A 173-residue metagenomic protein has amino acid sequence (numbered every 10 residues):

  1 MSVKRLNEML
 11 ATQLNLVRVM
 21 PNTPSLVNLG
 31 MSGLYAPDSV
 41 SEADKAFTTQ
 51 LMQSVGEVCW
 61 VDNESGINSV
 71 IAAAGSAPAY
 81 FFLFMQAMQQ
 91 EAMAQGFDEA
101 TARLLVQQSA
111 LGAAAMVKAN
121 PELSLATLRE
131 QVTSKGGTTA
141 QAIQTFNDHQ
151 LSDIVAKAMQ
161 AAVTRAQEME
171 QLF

Functional and structural regions predicted by a protein language model:
M1-S2, P21-S25, A74-S76, S109-L111 (+1 more regions): Glycine-rich beta-alpha junction loops
R5, M9-N15, M31-S69, Y80-N120 (+1 more regions): Internal alpha-helical scaffold of NAD(P)-dependent oxidoreductase catalytic cores
N7-E8, T23-S25, Q50, E130: Short secondary-structure boundary/capping segments
L16-V17, G66-A72, L125-E130: Short pre-catalytic strand/loop immediately N-terminal to key active-site residues, enriched for Gly-Thr
R18-G33: Active-site capping/gating segments
L26-G30, N68-V70, Q141: A short acidic, helix-capping loop that chelates divalent metal ions and anchors anionic groups
Q107, L111-F173: NAD(P)-dependent Rossmann-like dehydrogenase/reductase catalytic/cofactor-binding core
